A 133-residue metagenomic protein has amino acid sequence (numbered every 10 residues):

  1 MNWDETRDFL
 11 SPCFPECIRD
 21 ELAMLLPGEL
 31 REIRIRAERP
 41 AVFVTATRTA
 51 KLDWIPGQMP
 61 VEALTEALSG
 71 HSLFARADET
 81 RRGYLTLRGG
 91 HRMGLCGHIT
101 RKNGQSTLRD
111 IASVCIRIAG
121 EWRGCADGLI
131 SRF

Functional and structural regions predicted by a protein language model:
M1-G90, I99: N-terminal accessory targeting/assembly segments
L73-F133: P-loop NTP-binding catalytic core
